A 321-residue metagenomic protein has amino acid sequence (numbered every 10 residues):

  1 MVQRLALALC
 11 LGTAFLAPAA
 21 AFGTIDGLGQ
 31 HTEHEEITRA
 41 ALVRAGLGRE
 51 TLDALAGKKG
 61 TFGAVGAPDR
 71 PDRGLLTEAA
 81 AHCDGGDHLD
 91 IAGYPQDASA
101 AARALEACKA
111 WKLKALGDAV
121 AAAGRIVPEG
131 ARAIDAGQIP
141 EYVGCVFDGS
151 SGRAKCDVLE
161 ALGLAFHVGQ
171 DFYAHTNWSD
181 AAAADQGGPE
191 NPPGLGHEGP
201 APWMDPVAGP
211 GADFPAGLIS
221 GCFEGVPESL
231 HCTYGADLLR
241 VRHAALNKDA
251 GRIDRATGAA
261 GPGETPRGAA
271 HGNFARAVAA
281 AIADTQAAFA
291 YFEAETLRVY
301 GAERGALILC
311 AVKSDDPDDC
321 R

Functional and structural regions predicted by a protein language model:
M1-R4: Positively charged n-region of N-terminal signal peptides that target proteins for export
A6-A14: Bacterial N-terminal signal peptides
L7, T38, D171: Alpha-helical and His/Cys-centered functional microenvironments
L16-P18: N-terminal signal peptide c-region/cleavage motif recognized by signal peptidases
A20-G163, H175-R321: N-terminal, motif-rich segments that launch catalysis or mediate targeting to/interaction with membranes, typified by
L164, V168, F172: Catalytic glutamate of the conserved HExxH
